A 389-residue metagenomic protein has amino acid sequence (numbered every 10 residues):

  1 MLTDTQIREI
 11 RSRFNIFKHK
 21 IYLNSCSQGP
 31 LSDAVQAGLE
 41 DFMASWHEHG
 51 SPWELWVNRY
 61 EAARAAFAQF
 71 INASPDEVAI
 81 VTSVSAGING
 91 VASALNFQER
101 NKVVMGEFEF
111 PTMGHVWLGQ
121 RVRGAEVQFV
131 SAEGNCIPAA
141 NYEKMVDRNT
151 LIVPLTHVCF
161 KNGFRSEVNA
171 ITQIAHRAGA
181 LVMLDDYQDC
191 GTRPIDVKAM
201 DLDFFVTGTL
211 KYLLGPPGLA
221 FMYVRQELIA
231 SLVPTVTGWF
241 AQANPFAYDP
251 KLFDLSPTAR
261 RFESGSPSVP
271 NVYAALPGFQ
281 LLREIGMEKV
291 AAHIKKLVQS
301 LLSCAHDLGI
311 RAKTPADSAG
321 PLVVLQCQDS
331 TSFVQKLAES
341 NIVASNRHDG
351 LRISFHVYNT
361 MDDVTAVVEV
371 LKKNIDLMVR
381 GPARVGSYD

Functional and structural regions predicted by a protein language model:
M1-D389: Pyridoxal 5′-phosphate
